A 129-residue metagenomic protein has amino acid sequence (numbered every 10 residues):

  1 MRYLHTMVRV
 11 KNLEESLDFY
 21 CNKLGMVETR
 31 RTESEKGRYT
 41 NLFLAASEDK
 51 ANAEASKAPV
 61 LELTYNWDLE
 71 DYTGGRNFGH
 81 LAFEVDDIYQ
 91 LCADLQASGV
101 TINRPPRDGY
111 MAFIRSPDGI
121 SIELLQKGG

Functional and structural regions predicted by a protein language model:
M1-L17, F78-L81, Q126-G129: N-terminal beta-strand motif that seeds the catalytic metal site of vicinal oxygen chelate
R2, R38-T40, K57-P59, G74-G79 (+1 more regions): Residues that flank catalytic or metal-binding motifs in active/ligand-binding sites
M7-A58: Core segments of cupin and vicinal oxygen chelate
N12-L13, D86-I88: Helix N-cap motif at beta-to-alpha junctions
Y20, Y72, F113-S116: A general structural signal for stabilizing positions within well-ordered secondary structure
T29-T32, F43-L44, F83, Y89-G129: Vicinal oxygen chelate
